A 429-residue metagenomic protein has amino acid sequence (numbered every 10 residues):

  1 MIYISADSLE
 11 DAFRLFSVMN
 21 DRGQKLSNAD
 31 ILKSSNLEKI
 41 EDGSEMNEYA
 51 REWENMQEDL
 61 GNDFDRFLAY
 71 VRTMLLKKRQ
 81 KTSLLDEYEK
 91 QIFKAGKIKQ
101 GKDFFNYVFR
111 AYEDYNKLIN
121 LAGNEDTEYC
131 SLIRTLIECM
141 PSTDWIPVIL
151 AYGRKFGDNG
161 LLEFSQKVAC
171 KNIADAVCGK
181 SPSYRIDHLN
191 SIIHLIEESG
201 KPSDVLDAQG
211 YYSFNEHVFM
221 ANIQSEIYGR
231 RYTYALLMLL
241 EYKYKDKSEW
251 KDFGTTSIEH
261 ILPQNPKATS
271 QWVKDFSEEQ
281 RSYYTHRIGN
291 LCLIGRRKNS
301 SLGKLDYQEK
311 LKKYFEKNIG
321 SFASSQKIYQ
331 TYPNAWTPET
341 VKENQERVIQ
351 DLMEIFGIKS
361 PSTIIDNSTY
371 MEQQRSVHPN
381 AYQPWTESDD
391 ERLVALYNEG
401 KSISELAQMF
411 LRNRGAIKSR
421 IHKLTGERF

Functional and structural regions predicted by a protein language model:
M1-A69, L161-G179, R281, C292 (+1 more regions): Basic- and aromatic-enriched surface patches that contact anionic nucleotides/nucleic acids
A29-L32, E38-L236, T331: A cross-family structural signal marking well-folded subdomains
I193-Q330, L352: Betabetaalpha-Me/HNH-type nuclease active-site subdomain
T369-Q374, I421-F429: Short, solvent-exposed alpha-helical "recognition" segments
Y370-E391: Short, Lys/Arg-enriched anionic-surface-contact patches
E405-Q408: Short alpha-helical "recognition helix" segments of helix-turn-helix
